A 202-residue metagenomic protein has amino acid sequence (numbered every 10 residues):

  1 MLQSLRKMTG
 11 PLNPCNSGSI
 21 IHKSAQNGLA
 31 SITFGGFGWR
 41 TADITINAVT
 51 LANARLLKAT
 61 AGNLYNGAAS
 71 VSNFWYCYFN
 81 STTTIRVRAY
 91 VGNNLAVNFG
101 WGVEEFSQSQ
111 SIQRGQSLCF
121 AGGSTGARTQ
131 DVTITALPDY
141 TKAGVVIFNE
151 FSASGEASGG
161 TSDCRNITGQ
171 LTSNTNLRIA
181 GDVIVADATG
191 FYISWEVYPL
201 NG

Functional and structural regions predicted by a protein language model:
M1-A25, N201-G202: Enriched but not universal
S4, W75-F79, G102: Extended low-polarity, hydrophobic cluster-rich segments
N16-S72, Q110-R165: Beta-rich globular "head" domains
I44-I46, I85, W101, V132-I134 (+2 more regions): Fold-core signature of tandem repeat domains
A48-N53, F79-T83, P138-D139, L171-T175 (+1 more regions): Residue-level recognition of beta-strand termini and adjacent short loop/turns
S70-F79, T168: A cross-kingdom feature marking solvent-exposed beta-strand/loop segments within repeated, beta-rich binding/scaffold
A89-N93, D182-V185: Short beta-strand-plus-loop segments that form exposed binding edges in beta-rich domains
A96-S109, T189-G202: Short, structured beta-strand segments at or near domain termini in extracellular proteins/domains
